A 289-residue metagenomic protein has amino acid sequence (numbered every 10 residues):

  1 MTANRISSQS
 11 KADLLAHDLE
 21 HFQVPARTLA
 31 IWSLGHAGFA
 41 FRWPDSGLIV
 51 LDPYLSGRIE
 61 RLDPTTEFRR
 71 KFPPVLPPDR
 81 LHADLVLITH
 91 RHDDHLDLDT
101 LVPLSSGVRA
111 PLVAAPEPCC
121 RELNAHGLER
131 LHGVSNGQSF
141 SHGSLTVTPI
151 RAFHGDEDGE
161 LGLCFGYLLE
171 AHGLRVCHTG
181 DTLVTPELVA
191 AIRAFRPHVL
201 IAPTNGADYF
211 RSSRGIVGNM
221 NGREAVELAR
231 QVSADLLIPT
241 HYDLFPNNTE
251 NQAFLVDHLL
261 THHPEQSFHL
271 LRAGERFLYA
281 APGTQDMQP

Functional and structural regions predicted by a protein language model:
M1-I59, D63-T66, E265: Zn-dependent metallo-beta-lactamase
T2-A26, A115-L174, H258-Q288: Metallo-beta-lactamase
D18-Q23, P44-L87, R91, D99-P103 (+2 more regions): Pre-active-site segment of Zn-dependent metallo-hydrolases
L34-G38, R42-D45, S141-H198, I216 (+1 more regions): Catalytic core of the metallo-beta-lactamase
F41, D52, H90, D97 (+6 more regions): Divalent metal-coordination and catalytic microenvironments
S56-R58, H92-L96, C120-E122, Q138-S141 (+5 more regions): Active-site environment of divalent metal-dependent phosphoester hydrolases
D97-S106, E122, N247-D257: Metal-dependent catalytic neighborhoods of phosphoester/phosphodiester hydrolases
A114, L183-A273: Cap/insert and terminal regions of metallo-dependent hydrolase folds
